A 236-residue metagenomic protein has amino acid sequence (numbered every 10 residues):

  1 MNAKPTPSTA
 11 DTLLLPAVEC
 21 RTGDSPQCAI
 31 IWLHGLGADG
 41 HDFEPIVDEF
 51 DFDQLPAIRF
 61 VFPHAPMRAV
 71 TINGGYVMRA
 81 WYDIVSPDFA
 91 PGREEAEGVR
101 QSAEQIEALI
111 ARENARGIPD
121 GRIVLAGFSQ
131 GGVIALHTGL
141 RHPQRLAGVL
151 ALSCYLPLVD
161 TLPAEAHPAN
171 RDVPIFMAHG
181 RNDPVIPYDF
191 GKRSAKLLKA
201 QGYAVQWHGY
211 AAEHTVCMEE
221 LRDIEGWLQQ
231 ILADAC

Functional and structural regions predicted by a protein language model:
K4-G121: Serine-hydrolase catalytic machinery in alpha/beta-hydrolase-like enzymes
H34-L36, I123-F128, G180: Conserved alpha/beta-hydrolase "nucleophile elbow" surrounding the catalytic nucleophile
F52-L55, A166-D172: Short, conserved loop/helix-junction motifs that constitute active-site signature segments in enzyme catalytic cores
P63-H64, A126, L150-S153, A178 (+1 more regions): Alpha/beta-hydrolase-fold catalytic nucleophile elbow
P119-N170: Primarily recognizes the serine-hydrolase "nucleophile elbow" in alpha/beta-hydrolase and SGNH/GDSL folds
N170-I175, Q201-Y203: Short, proline-enriched alpha-helix->beta-strand connector loops that line the catalytic pocket of alpha/beta-hydrolase
F176-H179, D183: Short beta-strand/loop motif that positions the catalytic acidic residue of the alpha/beta-hydrolase fold
D189-C236: C-terminal catalytic histidine-bearing segment of alpha/beta-hydrolase fold enzymes
